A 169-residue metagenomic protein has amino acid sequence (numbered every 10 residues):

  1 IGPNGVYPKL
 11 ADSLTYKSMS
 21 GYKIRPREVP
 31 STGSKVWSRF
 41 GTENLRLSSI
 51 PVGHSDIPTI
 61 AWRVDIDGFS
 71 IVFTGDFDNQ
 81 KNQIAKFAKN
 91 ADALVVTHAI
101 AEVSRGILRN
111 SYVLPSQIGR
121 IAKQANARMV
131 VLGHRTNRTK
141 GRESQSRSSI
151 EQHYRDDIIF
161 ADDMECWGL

Functional and structural regions predicted by a protein language model:
I1-I71, Q145-G168: Binuclear metal-dependent hydrolase catalytic cores
V52-S55, D76-Q80: Short beta->alpha connector loops
A61, S70, D78-E165: Cap/insert and terminal regions of metallo-dependent hydrolase folds
